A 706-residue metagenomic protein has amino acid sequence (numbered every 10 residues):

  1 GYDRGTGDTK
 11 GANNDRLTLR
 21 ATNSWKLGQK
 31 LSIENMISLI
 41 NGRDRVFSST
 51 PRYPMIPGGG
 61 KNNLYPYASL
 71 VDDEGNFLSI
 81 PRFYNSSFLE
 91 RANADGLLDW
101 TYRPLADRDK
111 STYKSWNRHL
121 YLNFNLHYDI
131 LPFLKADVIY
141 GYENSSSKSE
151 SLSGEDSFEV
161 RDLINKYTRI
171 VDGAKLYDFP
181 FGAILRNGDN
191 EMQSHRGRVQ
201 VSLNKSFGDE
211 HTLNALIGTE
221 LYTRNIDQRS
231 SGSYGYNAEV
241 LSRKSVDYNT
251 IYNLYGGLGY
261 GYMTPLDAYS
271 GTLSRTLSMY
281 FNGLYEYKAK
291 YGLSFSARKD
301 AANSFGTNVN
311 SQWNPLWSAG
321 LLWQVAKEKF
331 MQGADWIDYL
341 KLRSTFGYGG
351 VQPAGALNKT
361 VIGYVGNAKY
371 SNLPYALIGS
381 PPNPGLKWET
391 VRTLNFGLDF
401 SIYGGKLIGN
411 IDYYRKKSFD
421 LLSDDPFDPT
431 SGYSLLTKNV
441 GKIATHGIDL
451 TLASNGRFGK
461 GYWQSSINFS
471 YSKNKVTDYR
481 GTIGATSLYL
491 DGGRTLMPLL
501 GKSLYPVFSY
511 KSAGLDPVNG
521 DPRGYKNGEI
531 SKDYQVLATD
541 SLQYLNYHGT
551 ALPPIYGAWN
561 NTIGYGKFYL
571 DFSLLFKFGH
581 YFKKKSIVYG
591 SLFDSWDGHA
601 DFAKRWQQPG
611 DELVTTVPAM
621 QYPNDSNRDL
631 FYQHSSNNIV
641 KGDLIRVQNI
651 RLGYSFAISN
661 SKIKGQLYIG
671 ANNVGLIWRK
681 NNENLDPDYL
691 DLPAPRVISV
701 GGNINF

Functional and structural regions predicted by a protein language model:
G1-N14, R45-P54: Periplasmic-side early beta-strands and strand-to-turn transitions of outer-membrane beta-barrels
Y2, I37, L574-F576, R651: A mature extracytoplasmic/lumenal domain signature
G7-D8, S304-F305, F582: Extracytoplasmic/secreted cell-surface and envelope-processing proteins
R16, T22-L31, M36-N41, G96-S153 (+3 more regions): Extracellular/periplasmic, surface-exposed regions of secreted and cell-surface proteins
I40-A94, S149-V171, R224-N249, L340-G366 (+3 more regions): A surface-exposed, glycine/aromatic-enriched loop/edge motif typical of exported proteins
L105, F158-R161, T168-V171, K577-Q666: Extracytoplasmic gating/loop element in the C-terminal half of outer-membrane beta-barrel translocons and assembly
L293-A301, E529-L552: Catalytic-site beta-strand/loop segments enriched in glycine and acidic/polar residues
H548-K585: Glycine-rich, aromatic-lined ligand/substrate-binding cores of catalytic and carbohydrate-binding domains
